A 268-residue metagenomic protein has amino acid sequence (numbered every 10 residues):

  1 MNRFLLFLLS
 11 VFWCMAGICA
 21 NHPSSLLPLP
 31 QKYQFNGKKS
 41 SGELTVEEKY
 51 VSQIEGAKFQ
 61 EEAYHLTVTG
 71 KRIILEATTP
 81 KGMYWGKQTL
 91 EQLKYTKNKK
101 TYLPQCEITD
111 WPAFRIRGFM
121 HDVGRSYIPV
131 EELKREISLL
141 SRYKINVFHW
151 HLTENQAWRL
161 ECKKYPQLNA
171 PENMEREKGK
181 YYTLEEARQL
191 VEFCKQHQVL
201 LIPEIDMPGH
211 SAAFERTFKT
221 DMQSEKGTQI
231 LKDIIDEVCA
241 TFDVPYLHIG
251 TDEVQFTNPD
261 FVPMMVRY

Functional and structural regions predicted by a protein language model:
N2, L6-S10, A16-P112: Acidic, contiguous N-terminal accessory segments
M15-A16, T217: Residues in and immediately flanking transmembrane alpha helices
R115-Y268: Substrate-binding cleft of carbohydrate-active enzyme catalytic domains
